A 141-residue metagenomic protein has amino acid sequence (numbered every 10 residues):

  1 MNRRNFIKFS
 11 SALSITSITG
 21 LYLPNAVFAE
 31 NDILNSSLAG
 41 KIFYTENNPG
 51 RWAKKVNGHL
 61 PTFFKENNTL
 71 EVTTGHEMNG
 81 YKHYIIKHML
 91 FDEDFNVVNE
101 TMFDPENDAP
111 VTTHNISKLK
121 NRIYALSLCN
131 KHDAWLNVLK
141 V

Functional and structural regions predicted by a protein language model:
N5-V27: N-terminal export signals
Y22-F63: C-terminal segment of N-terminal export signals and the immediately downstream linker at the start of the mature
W52-G80: Predominantly extracytoplasmic/ectodomain segments of secreted and cell-surface proteins
L70-M102: Contiguous segments within soluble domain cores/interaction surfaces
T73-T74, P110-S117: Exposed aromatic-hydrophobic patches
N121-N130: Short, surface-exposed ligand- or partner-binding patches at beta-edge/loop junctions that are enriched in aromatics
N130-N137: Short acidic/polar inter-strand loop motif in beta-rich domains
